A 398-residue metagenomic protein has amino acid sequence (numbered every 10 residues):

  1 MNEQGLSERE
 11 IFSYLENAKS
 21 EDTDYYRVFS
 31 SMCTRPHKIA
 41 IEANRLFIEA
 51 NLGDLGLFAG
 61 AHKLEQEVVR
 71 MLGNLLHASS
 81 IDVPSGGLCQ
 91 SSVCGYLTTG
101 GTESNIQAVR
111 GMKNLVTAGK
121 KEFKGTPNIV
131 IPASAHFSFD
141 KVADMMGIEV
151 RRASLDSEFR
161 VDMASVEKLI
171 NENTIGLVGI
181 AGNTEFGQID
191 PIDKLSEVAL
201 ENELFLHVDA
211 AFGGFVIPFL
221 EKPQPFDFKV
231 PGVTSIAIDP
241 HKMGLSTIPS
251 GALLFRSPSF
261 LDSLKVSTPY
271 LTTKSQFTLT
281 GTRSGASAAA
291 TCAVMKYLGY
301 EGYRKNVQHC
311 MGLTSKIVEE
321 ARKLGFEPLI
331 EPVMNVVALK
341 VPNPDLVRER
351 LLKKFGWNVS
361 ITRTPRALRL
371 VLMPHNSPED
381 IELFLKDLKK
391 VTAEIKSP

Functional and structural regions predicted by a protein language model:
M1-Q90, L368: N-terminal entrance/gating region of PLP-dependent enzymes' catalytic architecture
Q4, E8, L57, A61-E65 (+11 more regions): Generic structural signal for well-ordered, non-membrane alpha-helical segments in soluble metabolic enzymes
E16, T268-G281, G302-S397: Conserved C-terminal alpha-helix-loop-beta "cap" of PLP-dependent enzymes that closes/shapes the active-site mouth
F29-M32, L52-G56, Q90-T99, I238-P240 (+1 more regions): A short glycine/serine-rich beta->alpha loop
K63, G86-S91, Y96-V266, V341 (+3 more regions): Conserved PLP-enzyme active-site core in the AAT-like
G73-G86, A118-K121, A321-L329, K396-P398: Surface-exposed helix-capping loop/turn segments at secondary-structure junctions
N74, R110-N114, C292-Y297: Short glycine/serine- and small hydrophobic-enriched flexible loop segments
F219-V333, K340: Active-site C-terminal subdomain of aminotransferase-like
